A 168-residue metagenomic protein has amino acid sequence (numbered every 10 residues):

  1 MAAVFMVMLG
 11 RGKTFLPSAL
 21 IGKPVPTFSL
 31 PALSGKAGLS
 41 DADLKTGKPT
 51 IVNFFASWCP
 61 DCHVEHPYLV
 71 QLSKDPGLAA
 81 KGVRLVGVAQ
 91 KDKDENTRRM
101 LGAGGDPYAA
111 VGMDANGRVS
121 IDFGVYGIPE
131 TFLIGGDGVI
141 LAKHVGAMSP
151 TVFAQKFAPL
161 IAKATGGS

Functional and structural regions predicted by a protein language model:
M1-P31, S168: N-terminal targeting signals for export/organelle localization
T27, G82, Y108-A109: A generic structural signal for alpha->beta connector loops
F28-I51: A short beta-strand-turn-helix
L33-G35, G87, P107-V111: Extracytoplasmic/periplasmic mature domains of Sec-exported, cell-envelope-associated bacterial proteins
G47-T50, F55-W58, G127: Short pre-active-site segment immediately N-terminal to redox-active cysteine/selenocysteine motifs in thiol-based
K48, M100-P107, M113-T165: Thiol/disulfide oxidoreductase modules built on the thioredoxin-like
H63-G105, A115-I121: Structural microenvironment flanking redox-active thiols in thiol-disulfide oxidoreductases
